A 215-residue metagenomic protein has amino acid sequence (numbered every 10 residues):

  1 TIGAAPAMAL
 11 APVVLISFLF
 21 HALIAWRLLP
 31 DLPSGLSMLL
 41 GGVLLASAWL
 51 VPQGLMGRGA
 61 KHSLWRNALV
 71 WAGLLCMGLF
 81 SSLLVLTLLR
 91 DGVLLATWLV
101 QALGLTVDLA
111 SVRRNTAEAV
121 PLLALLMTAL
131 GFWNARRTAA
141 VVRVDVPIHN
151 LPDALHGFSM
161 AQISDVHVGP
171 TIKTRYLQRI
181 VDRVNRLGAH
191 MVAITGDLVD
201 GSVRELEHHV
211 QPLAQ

Functional and structural regions predicted by a protein language model:
T1-R137: Non-catalytic terminal accessory segments
R136-Q215: Membrane-embedded segments
